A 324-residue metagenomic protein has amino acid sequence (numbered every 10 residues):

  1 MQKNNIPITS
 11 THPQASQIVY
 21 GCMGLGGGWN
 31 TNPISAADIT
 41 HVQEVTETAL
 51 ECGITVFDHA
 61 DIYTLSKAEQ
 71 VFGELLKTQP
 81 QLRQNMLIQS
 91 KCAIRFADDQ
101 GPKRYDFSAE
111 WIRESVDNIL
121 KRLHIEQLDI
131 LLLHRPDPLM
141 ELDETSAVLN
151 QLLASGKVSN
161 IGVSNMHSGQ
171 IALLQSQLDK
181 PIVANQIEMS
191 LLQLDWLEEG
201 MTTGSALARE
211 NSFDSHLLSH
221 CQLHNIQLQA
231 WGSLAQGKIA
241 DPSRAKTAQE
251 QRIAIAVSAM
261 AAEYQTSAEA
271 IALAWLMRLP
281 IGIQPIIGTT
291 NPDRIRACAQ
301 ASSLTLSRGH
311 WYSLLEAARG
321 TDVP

Functional and structural regions predicted by a protein language model:
M1-M86, A154, A235-G237: N-terminal binding-site loop/beta-alpha segment at the start of enzyme catalytic domains that lines or forms
Y20, H59, S90, I130-L133 (+4 more regions): Conserved beta-strand positions
S35-A49, F107-L123, G169-A172: Short, acidic/polar
A36-A37, A60-Q70, D137-E141, S164 (+2 more regions): Acidic-and-aromatic substrate-binding clefts and catalytic sites of carbohydrate-active enzymes
I54, I125-L128, V158, I182: A structural motif
Q84-A97, Q186-L191: A short, structured active-site edge motif that brings together acidic residues
L120-L139: Active-site groove signature of glycoside hydrolases
L142-P324: Beta/alpha (TIM)-barrel catalytic core signal, keyed to glycine-rich beta->alpha loops juxtaposed to Asp/Glu that bind
